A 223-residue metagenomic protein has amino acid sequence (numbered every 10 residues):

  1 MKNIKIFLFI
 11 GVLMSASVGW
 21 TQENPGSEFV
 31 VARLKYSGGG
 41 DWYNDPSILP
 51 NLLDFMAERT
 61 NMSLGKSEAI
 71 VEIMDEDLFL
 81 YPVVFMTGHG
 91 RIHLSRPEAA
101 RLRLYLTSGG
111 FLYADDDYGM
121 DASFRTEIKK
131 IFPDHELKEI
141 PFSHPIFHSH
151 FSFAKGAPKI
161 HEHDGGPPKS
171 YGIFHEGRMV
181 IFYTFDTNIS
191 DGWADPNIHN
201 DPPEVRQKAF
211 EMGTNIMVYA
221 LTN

Functional and structural regions predicted by a protein language model:
M1-I6: Positively charged n-region of N-terminal signal peptides that target proteins for export
F7-A16: Bacterial N-terminal signal peptides
W20-V83, T87-G90, V180, N188-I189 (+1 more regions): Aromatic-Pro/Gly-enriched surface loop or interdomain linker that acts as a lid/target-recognition segment
E28, G38-G39, S47-I48, D121-N197 (+2 more regions): An acidic, glycine-rich "communication" segment
V31, V83-A122: Short alpha-beta junction capping motif
M62-E72, A114-D117, H135-S143: Surface-exposed patches in mature extracellular/periplasmic domains of secreted proteins
K66-I73, S95-R101, G165-K169: Alpha-helical scaffolding within the catalytic cores of extracellular/periplasmic polymer-degrading hydrolases
